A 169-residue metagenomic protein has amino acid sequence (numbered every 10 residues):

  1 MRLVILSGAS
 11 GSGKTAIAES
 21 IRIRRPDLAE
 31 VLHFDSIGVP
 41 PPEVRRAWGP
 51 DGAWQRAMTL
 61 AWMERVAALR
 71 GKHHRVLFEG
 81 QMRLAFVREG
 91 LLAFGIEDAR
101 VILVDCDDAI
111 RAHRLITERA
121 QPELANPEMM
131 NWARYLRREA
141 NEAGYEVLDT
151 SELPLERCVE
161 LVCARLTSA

Functional and structural regions predicted by a protein language model:
L6: Hydrophobic anchor at the beta1->P-loop junction of P-loop NTPases
A9: P-loop (Walker A) phosphate-binding loop of NTP-binding proteins
S12: ATP-binding Walker
T15: Walker A/P-loop
A18-E64: Conserved substrate/cofactor phosphate-moiety recognition/catalytic segment in nucleotide-dependent phosphotransferases
W54-D98: Glycine-rich phosphate-binding loop used to anchor ATP phosphates in small-molecule kinases, encompassing both
G95-T117: Conserved phosphate-donor/acceptor-positioning beta-strand/loop module used by diverse small-molecule
Q121-V159: Small-molecule kinase domains that catalyze NTP-dependent phosphoryl transfer to phosphate-bearing small molecules
